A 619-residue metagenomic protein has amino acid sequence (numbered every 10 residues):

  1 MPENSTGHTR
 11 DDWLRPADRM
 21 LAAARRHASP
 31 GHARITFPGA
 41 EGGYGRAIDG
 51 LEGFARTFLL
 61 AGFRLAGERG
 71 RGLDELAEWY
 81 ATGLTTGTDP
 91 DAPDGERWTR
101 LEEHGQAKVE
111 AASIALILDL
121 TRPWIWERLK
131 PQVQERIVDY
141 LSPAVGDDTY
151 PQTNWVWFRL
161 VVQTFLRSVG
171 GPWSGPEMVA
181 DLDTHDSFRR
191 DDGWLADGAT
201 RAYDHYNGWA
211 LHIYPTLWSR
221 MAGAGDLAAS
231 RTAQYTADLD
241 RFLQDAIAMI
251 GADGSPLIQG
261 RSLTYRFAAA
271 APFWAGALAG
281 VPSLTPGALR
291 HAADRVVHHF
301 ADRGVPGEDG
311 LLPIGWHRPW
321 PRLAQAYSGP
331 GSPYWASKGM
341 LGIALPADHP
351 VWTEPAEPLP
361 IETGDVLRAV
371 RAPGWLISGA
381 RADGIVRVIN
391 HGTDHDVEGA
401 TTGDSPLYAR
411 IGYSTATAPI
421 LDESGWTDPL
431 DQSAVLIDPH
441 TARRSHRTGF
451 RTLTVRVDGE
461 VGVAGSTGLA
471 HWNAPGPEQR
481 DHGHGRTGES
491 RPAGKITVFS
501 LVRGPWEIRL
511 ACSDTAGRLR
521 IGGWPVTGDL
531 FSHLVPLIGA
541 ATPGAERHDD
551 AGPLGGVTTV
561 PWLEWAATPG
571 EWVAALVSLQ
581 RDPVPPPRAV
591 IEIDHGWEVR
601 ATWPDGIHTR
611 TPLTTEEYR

Functional and structural regions predicted by a protein language model:
M1-E52, E78-G83: Low-complexity, Ser/Thr/Pro/Gly-enriched N-terminal "stalk/linker" regions
A28, A61, T88, R122 (+3 more regions): Structural signal for hydrophobic packing residues in well-ordered secondary-structure cores of soluble enzyme domains
A47-L51, A55-E68, A77-W274: Aromatic-lined, polymer-binding surfaces characteristic of secreted/periplasmic polysaccharide-degrading enzymes
G50-E52, R371, G504-W506: Short, surface-exposed loop/turn motifs at beta-strand boundaries within globular domains
L73-D74: Membrane-interfacial loop-to-transmembrane alpha-helix junctions, especially the N-terminal start
D91-T99, S142, G251-I258, L263-D396: Carbohydrate-active enzyme catalytic cores, enriched for enzymes that act on polyanionic acidic polysaccharides
P360-I361, D365-T454: Low-complexity, glycine/alanine/valine/leucine- and proline-rich hydrophobic stretches
I420-R619: Extended repeat-based interaction scaffolds and adjacent low-complexity, acidic/S/T/P-biased segments that form broad
